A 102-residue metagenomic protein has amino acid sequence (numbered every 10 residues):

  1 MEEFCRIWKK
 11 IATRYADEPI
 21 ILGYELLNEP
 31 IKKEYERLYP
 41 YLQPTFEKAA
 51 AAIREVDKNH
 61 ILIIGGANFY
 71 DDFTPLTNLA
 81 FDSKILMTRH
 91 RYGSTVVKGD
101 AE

Functional and structural regions predicted by a protein language model:
M1-E3: Substrate-binding/active-site clefts of carbohydrate-active enzymes
C5-G23, L27-E102: Extracellular glycoside hydrolase catalytic/binding regions
